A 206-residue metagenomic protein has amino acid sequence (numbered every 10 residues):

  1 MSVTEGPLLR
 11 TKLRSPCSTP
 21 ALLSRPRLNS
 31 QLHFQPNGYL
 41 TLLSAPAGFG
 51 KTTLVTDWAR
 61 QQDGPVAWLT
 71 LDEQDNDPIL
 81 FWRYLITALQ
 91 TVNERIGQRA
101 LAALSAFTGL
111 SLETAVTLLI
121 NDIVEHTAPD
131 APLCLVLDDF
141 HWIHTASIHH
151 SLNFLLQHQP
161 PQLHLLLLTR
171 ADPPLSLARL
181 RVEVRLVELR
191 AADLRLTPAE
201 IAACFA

Functional and structural regions predicted by a protein language model:
M1-L32, Q98-L104, A202-A203: Conserved adenine-nucleotide phosphate-binding loops and their immediately adjacent elements
P7, R27, T53-D57, L118 (+2 more regions): Alpha-helical sensor/transducer elements of the RecA-like P-loop NTPase core
F34, I123-D130, L155-Q162: Conserved catalytic network of the ASCE P-loop NTPase/AAA+ motor domain
L40: Walker A (P-loop) ATP-phosphate-binding motif of ABC ATPase nucleotide-binding domains
L43: Hydrophobic anchor at the beta1->P-loop junction of P-loop NTPases
P46: P-loop (Walker A) phosphate-binding loop of NTP-binding proteins
F49, L54-P132, F140-I143, E188 (+1 more regions): Conserved phosphate-binding/catalytic loops and adjacent sensor/switch elements of nucleotide-binding enzymes, spanning
